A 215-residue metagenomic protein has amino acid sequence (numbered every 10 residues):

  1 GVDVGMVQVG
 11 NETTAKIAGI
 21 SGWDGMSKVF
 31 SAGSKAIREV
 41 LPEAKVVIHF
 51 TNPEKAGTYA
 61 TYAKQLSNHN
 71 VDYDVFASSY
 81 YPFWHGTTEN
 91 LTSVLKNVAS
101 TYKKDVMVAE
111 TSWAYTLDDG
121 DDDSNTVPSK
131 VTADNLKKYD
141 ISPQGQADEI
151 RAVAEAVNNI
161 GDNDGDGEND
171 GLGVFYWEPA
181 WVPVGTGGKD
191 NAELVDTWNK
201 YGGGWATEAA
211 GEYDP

Functional and structural regions predicted by a protein language model:
G1-M6, Q65-A77, V157-L172: Structural recognition of alpha->loop->beta junctions
G1-Y73, G86-L95, D190-W198: Active-site cleft segment of glycoside hydrolase catalytic domains centered on the general acid/base Glu
V7, F76, E110, Q146 (+1 more regions): Conserved, mostly hydrophobic/aromatic
E12-T14, N52, S79-P82, S112-A114 (+1 more regions): Catalytic metal-binding/acid-base residues of hydrolase active sites
T13-D24, S79-H85, N135-G145: The substrate-binding groove and active-site-proximal loops of carbohydrate-active enzymes, especially glycoside
S93, N97, T116-A152, I160-G167 (+1 more regions): Aromatic-rich peripheral "rim/lid" segments of glycoside hydrolase catalytic domains that contact and position glycan
